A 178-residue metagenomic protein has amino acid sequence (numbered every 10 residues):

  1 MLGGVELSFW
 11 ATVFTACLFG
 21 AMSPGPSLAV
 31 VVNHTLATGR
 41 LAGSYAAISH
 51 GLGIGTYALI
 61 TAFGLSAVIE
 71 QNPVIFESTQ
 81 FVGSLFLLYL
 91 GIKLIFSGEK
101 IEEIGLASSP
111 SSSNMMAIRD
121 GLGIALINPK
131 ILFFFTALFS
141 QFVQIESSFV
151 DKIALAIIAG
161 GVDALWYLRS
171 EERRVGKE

Functional and structural regions predicted by a protein language model:
L2-G4, F76-S78, Y89-I131: Alpha-helical multi-pass membrane helix bundles of inner-membrane/thylakoid proteins, especially permease cores
V5-E77, A137-A159, E172: Juxtamembrane transmembrane-helix termini in multi-pass membrane transport proteins
C17-A21, A125-P129, G160-L168: Residue-level hotspots within the lipid-embedded alpha helices of multi-pass solute transporters
V32-N33, S49, T79, G83 (+4 more regions): Residue-level micro-sites within transmembrane alpha helices that shape and flank functional polar/acidic positions
H50, I54, A117-F142: Short, conserved structural micro-motifs that define repeat-unit consensus positions and nucleotide-binding loops
E70-E102, G160-S170, R174: Selective transmembrane alpha-helices of multi-pass membrane proteins
D120-L122, I157-G160: Membrane-interface alpha helices of multi-pass inner-membrane proteins
G176-E178: Positively charged, low-complexity/disordered segments
